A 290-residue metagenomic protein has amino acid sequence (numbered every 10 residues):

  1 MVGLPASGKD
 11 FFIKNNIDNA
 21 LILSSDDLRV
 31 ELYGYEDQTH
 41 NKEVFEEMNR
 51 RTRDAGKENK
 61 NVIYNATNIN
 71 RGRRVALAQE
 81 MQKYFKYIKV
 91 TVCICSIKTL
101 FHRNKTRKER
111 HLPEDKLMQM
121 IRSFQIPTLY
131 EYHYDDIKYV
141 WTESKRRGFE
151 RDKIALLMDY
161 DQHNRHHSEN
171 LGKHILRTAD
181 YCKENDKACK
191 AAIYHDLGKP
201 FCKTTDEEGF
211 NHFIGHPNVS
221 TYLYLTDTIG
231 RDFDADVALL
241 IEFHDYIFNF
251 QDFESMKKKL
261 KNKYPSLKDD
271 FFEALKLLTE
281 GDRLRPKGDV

Functional and structural regions predicted by a protein language model:
V2, S7, K98-E150: Conserved GTP-binding G-domain of TRAFAC-class P-loop NTPases and closely related GTPase folds
D10-K60: Conserved substrate/cofactor phosphate-moiety recognition/catalytic segment in nucleotide-dependent phosphotransferases
A20-I22, I88-V92, D136-V140: Conserved beta-strand scaffold positions in the cores of enzyme catalytic domains, especially in NTP/NDP-utilizing
D27-R29, N68-N70, I94-L100: Conserved nucleotide-binding/hydrolysis micro-motifs of P-loop NTPases
H40-I88: Glycine-rich phosphate-binding loop used to anchor ATP phosphates in small-molecule kinases, encompassing both
F85-R103: Conserved phosphate-donor/acceptor-positioning beta-strand/loop module used by diverse small-molecule
W141-T205, N211-H212: Acidic/His-rich, divalent-metal-binding segments that scaffold phosphate/diphosphate chemistry
Y181-K287: Divalent metal-dependent catalytic cores for phosphoryl transfer on phosphate-bearing substrates
